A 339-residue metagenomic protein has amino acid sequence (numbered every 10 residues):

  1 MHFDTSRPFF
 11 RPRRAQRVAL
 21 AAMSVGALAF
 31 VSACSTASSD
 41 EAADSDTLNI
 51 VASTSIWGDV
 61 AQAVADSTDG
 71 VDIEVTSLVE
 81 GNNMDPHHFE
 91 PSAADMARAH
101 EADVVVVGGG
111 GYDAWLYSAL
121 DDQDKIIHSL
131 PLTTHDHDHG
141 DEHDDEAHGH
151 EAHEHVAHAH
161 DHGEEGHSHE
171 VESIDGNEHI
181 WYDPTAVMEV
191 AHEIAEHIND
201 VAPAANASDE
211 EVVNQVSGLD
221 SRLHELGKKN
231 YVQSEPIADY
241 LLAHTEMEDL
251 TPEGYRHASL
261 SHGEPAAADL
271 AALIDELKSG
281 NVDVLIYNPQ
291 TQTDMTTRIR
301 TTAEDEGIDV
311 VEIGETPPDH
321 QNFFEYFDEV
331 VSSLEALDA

Functional and structural regions predicted by a protein language model:
H2-S24, F30-A339: Extracytoplasmic metal-acquisition and chelation regions
